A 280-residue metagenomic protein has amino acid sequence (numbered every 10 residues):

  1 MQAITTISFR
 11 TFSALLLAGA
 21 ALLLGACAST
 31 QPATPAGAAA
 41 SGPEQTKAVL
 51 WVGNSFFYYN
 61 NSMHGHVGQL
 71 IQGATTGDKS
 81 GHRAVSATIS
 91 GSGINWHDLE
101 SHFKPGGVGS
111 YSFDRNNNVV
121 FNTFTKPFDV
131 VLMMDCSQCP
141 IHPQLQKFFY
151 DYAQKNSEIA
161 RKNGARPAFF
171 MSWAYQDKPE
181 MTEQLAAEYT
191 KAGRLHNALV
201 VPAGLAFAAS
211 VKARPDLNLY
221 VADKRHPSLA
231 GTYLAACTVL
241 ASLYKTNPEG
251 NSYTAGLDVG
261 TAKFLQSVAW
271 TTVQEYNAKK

Functional and structural regions predicted by a protein language model:
Q2-L16: Bacterial N-terminal signal peptides that target proteins for export
L24-A26: C-terminal motif of bacterial Sec signal peptides marking the signal peptidase cleavage site
A28-P43: Bacterial Sec signal peptide processing site at the extreme N-terminus
A48, Y58-Q144: Conserved SGNH/GDSL esterase-like catalytic core that processes O-acyl groups on lipids and polysaccharides
V52-G53, F170: Short hydrophobic segments within beta-strands
R115-L229, A241, P248: Alpha-helical cap/lid subdomain in secreted, periplasmic, or secretory-pathway luminal O-acyl-processing enzymes
H226, A236-K280: Conserved catalytic region of serine esterases and O-acyltransferases that act on ester linkages in lipids
